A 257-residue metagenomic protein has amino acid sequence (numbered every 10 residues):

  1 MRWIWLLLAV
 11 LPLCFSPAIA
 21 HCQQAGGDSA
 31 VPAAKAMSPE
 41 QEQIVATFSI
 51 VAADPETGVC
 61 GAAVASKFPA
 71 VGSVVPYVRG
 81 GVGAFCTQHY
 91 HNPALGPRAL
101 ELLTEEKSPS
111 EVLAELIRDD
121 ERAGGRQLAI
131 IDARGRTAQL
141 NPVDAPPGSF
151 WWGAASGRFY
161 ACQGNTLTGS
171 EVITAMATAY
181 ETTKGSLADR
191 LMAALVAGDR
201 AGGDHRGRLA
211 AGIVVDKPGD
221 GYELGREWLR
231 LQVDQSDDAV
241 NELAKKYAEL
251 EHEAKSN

Functional and structural regions predicted by a protein language model:
M1-W3: Positively charged n-region of N-terminal signal peptides that target proteins for export
W5-P17: Bacterial N-terminal signal peptides
F15-G27: Signal peptide processing junction and immediate N-terminal pro/mature segment of secreted/exported proteins
D28-N257: N-terminal nucleophile
